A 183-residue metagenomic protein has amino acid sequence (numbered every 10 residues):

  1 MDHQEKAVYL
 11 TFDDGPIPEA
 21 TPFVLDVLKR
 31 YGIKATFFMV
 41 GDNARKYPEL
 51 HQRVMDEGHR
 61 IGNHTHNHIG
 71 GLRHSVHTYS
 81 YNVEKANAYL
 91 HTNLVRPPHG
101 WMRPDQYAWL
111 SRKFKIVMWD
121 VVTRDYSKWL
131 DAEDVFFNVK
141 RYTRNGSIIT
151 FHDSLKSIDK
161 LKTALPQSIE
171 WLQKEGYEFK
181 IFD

Functional and structural regions predicted by a protein language model:
M1-H3, R30-G32, N43-R45, D159-D183: C-terminal domain-boundary segment and adjacent tail
M1-N63, N67-G70, H91-T92: Active-site beta->alpha N-cap acidic-glycine motif
F12-D14, M39-D42, N63-T65, P97-H99 (+3 more regions): A cross-domain feature marking catalytic cores of carbohydrate-active enzymes and several ubiquitous metabolic/repair
G15-E19, F38-Y47, I69-H77, R96-M102 (+2 more regions): Acidic-and-aromatic substrate-binding clefts and catalytic sites of carbohydrate-active enzymes
L25-K34, H59-R60, V76-P104, F137-H152 (+1 more regions): CE4/NodB-like, metal-dependent polysaccharide N-deacetylase domain that modifies extracellular/periplasmic N-acetylated
K29, M55, L110-S111, Q173: Anion (oxyanion) recognition and catalysis
Q52, V76-V83, D131-F136, K162-P166: Charged helix-capping and loop-helix junction motifs
W101, Y107-K140, G176-D183: His/Asp/Glu-enriched short active-site or ligand-binding loop at hydrolase and phosphoryl-transfer sites
